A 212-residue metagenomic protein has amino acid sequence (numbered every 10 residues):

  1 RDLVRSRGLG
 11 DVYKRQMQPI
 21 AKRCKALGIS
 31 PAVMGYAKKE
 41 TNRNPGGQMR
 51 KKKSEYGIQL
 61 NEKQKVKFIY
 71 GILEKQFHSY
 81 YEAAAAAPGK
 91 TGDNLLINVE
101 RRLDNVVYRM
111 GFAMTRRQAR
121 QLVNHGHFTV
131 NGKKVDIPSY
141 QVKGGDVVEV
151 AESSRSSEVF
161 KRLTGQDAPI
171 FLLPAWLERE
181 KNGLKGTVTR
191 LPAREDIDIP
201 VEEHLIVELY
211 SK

Functional and structural regions predicted by a protein language model:
R1, Y108, K134: Generic anion/oxyanion-binding catalytic loop in active/binding sites
R1-Y13: Single conserved hydrophobic/aromatic residue that forms the stacking wall/gate of nucleotide- or nucleobase-binding
K14-M110, I137-K212: Ferredoxin-like alpha/beta domains used as RNA- or RNAP-binding modules
A113: C-terminal substrate/ligand-recognition segments
R116, L122-V123, V142: Short, well-ordered loop/turn sites that connect or cap secondary structure elements
